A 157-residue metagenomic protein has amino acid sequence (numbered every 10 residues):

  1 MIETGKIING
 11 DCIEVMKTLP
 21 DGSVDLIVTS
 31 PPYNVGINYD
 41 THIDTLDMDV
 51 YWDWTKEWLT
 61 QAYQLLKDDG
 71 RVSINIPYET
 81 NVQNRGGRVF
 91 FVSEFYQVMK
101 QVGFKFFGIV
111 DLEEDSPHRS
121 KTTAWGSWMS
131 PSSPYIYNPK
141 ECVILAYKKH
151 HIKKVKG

Functional and structural regions predicted by a protein language model:
M1-G157: Core catalytic lobe of class I
